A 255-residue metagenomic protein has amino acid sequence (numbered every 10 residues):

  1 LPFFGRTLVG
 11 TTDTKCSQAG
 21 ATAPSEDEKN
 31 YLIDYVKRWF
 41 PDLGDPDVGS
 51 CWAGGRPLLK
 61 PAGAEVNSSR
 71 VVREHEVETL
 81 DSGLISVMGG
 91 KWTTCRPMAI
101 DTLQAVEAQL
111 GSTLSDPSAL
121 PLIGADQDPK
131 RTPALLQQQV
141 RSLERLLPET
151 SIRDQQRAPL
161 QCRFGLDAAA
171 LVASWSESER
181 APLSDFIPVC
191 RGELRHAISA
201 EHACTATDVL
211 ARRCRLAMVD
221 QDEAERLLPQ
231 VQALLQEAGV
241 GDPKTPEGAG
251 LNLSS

Functional and structural regions predicted by a protein language model:
F3-R6, T12-T14, A19-S255: C-terminal accessory subdomains/tails of enzymes that are appended
